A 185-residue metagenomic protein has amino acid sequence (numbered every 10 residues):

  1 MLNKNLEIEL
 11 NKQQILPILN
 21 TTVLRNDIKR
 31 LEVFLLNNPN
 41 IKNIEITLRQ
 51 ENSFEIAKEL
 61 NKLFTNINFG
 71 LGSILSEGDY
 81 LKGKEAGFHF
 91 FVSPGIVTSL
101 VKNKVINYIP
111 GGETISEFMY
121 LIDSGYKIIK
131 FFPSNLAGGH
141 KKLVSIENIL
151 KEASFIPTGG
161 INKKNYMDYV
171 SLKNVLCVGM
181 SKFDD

Functional and structural regions predicted by a protein language model:
M1-F88, I106, E152, K163-K164 (+2 more regions): Conserved N-terminal beta1-alpha1 strand-loop-helix module at the mouth
T21-V23, L71-E77, S93-I96, P110-I115 (+2 more regions): Glycine-rich beta-to-alpha transition loops that act as phosphate-gripper elements at the mouths of alpha/beta enzyme
E45-T47, G72, V97-S99, M119-L121 (+3 more regions): Short, surface-exposed, polar/charged, turn-prone segments marking secondary-structure boundaries
F90-L100, K130-H140, K173-D185: Glycine-rich phosphate-binding active-site loops on the catalytic face of alpha/beta enzymes
P94-K127, F132-A137: Histidine/lysine/aspartate-rich catalytic loop segments that bind and position anionic ligands
E117, G139-K142, N165: Internal, well-ordered alpha-helical segments in soluble enzyme and binding-protein domains
I149: Conserved anion/nucleotide-ligand pocket segment
